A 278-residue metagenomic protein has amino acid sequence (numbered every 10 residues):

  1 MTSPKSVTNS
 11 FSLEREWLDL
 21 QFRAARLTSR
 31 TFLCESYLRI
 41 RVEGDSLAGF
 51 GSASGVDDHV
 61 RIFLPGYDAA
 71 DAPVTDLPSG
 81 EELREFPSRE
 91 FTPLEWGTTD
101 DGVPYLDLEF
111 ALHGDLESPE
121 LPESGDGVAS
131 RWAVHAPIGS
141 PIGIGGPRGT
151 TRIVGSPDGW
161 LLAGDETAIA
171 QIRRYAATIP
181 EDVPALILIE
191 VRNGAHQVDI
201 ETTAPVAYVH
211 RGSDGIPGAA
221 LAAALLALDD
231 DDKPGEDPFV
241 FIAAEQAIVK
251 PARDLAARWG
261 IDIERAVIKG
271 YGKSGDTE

Functional and structural regions predicted by a protein language model:
M1-E278: Extended, composition-driven regions rather than compact fold-specific motifs
